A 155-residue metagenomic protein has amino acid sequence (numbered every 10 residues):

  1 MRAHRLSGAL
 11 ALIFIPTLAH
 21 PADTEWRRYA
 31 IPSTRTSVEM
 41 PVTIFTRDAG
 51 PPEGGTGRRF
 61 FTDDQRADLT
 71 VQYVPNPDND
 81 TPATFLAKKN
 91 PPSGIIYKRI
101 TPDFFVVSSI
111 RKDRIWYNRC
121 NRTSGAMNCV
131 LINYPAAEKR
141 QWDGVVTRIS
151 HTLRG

Functional and structural regions predicted by a protein language model:
M1-G8: Bacterial N-terminal signal peptides that target proteins for export
L12-H20: Hydrophobic h-region of N-terminal signal peptides that target proteins for export in Gram-negative bacteria
A22-G54, L153: N-terminal "mature-domain start" segment
E39, Q141-R148: Extracytoplasmic/secreted proteins, especially bacterial periplasmic and envelope-associated proteins
R47-G144: Conserved polar/disulfide-associated segments of primarily extracytoplasmic proteins
R148-G155: Extracellular, beta-strand-rich glycan-interacting domains
